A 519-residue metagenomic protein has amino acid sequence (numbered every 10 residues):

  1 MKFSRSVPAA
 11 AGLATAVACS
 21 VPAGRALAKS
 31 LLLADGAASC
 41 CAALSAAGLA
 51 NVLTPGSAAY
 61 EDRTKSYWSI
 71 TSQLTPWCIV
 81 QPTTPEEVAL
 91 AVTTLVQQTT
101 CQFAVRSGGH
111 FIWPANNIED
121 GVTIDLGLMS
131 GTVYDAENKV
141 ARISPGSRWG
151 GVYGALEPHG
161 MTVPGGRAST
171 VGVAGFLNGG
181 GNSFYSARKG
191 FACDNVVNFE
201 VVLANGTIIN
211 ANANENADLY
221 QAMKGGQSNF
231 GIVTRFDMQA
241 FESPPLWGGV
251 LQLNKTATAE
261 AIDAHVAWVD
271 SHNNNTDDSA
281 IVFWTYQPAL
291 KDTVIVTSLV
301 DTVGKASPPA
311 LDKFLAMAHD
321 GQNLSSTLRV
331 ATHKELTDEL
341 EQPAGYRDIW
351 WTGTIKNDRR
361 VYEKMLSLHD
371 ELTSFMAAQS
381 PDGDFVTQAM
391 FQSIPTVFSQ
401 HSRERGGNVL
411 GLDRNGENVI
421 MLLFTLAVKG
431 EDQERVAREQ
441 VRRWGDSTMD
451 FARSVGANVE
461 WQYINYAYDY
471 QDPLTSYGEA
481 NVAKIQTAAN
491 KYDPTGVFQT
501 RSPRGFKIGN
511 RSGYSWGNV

Functional and structural regions predicted by a protein language model:
M1-G12: Classical eukaryotic N-terminal signal peptides for Sec-dependent ER targeting/secretion, especially the positively
K2-F3, V17-V519: Soluble FAD-dependent oxygen oxidases
